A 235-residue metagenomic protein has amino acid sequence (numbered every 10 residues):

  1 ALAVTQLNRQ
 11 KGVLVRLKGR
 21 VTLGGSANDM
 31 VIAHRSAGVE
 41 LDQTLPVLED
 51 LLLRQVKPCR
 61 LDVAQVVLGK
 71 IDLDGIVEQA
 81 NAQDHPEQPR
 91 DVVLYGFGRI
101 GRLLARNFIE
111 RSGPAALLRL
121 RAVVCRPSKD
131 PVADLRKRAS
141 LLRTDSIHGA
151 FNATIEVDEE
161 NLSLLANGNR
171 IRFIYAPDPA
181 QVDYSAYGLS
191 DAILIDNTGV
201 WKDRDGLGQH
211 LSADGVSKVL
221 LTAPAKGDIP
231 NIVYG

Functional and structural regions predicted by a protein language model:
A1-G235: N-terminal Rossmann-like NAD(P) cofactor-binding subdomain of oxidoreductases, focused on the glycine-rich
